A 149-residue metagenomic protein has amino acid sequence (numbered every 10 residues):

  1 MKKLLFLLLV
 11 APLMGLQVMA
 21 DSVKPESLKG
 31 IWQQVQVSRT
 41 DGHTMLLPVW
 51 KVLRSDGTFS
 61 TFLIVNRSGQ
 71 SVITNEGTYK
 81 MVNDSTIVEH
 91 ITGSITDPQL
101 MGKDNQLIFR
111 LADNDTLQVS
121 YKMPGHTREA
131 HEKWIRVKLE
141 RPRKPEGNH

Functional and structural regions predicted by a protein language model:
M1-P25: Bacterial Sec-dependent N-terminal signal peptides
L16-T74, V88-H149: Lipid interaction determinants
W32, Y79-M81: Conserved hydrophobic positions within beta-strands
V82-I87: Short, conserved beta-turn/loop elements at beta-strand boundaries and strand-helix junctions
